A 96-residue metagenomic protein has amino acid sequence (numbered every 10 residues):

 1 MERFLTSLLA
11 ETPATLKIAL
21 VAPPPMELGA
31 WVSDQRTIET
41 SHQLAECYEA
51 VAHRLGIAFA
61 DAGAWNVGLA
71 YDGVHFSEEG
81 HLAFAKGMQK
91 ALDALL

Functional and structural regions predicted by a protein language model:
M1-L96: Alpha-helical cap/lid subdomain in secreted, periplasmic, or secretory-pathway luminal O-acyl-processing enzymes
